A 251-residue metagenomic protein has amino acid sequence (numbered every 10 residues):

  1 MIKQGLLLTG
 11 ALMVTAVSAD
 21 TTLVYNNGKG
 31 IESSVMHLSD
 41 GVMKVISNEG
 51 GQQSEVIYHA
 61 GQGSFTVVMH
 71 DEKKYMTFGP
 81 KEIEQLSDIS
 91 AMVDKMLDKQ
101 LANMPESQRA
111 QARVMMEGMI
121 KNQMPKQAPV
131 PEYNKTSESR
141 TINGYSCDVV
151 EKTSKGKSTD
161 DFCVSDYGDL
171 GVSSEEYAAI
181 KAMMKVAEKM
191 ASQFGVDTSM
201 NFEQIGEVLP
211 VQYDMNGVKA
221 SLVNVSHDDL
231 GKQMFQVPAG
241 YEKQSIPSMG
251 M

Functional and structural regions predicted by a protein language model:
M1-L7: Bacterial N-terminal signal peptides that target proteins for export
G10-A19: Hydrophobic h-region of N-terminal signal peptides that target proteins for export in Gram-negative bacteria
A19-M251: Extended soluble regions of mature proteins
